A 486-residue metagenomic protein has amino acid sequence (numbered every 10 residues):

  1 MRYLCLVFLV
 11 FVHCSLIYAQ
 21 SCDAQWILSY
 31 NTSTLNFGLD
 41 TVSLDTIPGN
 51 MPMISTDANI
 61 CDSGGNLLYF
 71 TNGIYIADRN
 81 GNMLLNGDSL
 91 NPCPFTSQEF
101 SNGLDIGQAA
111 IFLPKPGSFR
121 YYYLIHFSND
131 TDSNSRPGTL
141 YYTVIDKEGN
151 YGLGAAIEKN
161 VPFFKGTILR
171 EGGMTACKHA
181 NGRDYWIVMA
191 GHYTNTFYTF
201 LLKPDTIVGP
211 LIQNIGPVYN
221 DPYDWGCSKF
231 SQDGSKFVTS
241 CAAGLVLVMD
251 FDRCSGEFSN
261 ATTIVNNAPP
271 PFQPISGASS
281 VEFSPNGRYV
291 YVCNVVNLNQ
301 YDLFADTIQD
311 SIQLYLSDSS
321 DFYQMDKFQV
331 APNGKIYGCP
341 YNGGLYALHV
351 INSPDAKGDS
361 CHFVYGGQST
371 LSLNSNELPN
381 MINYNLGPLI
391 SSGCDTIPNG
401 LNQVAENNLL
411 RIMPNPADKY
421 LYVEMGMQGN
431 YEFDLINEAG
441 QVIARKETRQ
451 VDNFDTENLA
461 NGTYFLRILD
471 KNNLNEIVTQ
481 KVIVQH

Functional and structural regions predicted by a protein language model:
S15, E406-M413, A417-H486: C-terminal outer-membrane/trafficking sorting elements
S21-D105, F127-G138, T143-G154: Beta-propeller domains
M53-G64, F100-R120, G166-R183, W225-D233 (+3 more regions): Structural signature of eukaryotic scaffold interfaces centered on beta-propeller domains
S135-D184: Asp-box/WD-like beta-propeller blade repeats and closely related beta-sheet repeat scaffolds
V144-G154, F200-V208, D250-F258, Q300-Q309 (+1 more regions): Short loop/turn segments immediately following beta-strands, especially the blade-tip and inter-blade linker loops
A180-N297: Beta-propeller domains
P274-N342: Loop/turn-rich, solvent-exposed surfaces of beta-rich toroidal or solenoidal domains
L386-M413: Residue-level detector of functionally pivotal "anchor" positions at catalytic/ligand-binding pockets or at interdomain
